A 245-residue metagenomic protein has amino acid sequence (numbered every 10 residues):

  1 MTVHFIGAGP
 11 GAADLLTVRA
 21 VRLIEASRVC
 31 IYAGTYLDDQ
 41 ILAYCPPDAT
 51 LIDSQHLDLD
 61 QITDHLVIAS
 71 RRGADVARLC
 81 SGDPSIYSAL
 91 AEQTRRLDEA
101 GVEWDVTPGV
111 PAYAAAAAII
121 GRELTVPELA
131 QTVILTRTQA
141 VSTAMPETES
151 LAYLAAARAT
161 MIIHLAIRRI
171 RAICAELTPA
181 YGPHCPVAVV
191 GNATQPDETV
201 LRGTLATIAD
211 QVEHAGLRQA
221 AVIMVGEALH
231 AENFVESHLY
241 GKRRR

Functional and structural regions predicted by a protein language model:
M1, A12, D83-A157, L201-R202: Class I SAM-dependent methyltransferase SAM-binding "motif I" and its flanking Rossmann-like core
M1-V110, A115, A209: Class I S-adenosyl-L-methionine
T2-F5, Q61, R72-V76, R95 (+2 more regions): A contiguous loop/helix-start segment that scaffolds small-molecule binding in enzyme catalytic cores
V21, A43, I68, T125-V126 (+3 more regions): Short secondary-structure boundary/capping segments
Y32-G34, C80, R137, L165 (+1 more regions): Short beta-strand/turn micro-motifs composed of small residues that flank or help shape donor/cofactor-binding pockets
A43-Y44, I119, E176: Residue-level signal for well-ordered alpha-helical positions
D48-T50, R122-P127, A180, T204-T207: Short, hinge-like loop/turn segments at secondary-structure boundaries
